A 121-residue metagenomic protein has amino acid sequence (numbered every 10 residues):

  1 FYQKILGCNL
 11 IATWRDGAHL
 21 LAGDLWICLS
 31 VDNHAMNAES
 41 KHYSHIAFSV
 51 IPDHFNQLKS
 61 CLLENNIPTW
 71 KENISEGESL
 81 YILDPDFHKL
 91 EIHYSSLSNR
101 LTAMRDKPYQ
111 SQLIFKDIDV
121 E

Functional and structural regions predicted by a protein language model:
F1-C28: Core segments of cupin and vicinal oxygen chelate
A12-W14, H42, I74: Residues that act as N-cap/strand-start positions at coil-to-secondary-structure junctions
D16, D32, H93-S95: Residue-level structural signal for beta-strand termini and adjacent loop
L21, M36-C61, E78-L83, H88: Vicinal oxygen chelate
D24, V31-N33, N73: Short, well-ordered turn and helix-capping elements at secondary-structure junctions
I27-S30, E91: Conserved beta-strand in the GNAT
C28, A35-A38, L97-L101: A short local loop/turn or secondary-structure capping micro-motif enriched for an aromatic residue
K59-S60, E64-E121: Vicinal oxygen chelate
